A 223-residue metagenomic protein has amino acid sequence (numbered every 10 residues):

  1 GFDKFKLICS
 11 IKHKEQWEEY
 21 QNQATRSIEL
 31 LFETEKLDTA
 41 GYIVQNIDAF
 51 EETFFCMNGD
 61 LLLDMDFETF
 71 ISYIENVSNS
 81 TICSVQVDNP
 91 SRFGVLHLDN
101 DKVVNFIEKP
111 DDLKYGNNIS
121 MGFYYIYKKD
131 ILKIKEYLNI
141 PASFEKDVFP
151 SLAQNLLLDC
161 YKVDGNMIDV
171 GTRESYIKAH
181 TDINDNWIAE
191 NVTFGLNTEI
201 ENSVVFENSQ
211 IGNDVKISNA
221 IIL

Functional and structural regions predicted by a protein language model:
G1-T69: Conserved N-terminal catalytic core of the sugar/cofactor nucleotidyltransferase
D3-K6, N79-S80, L157: Residues at the starts of beta-strands that form the adenosine-phosphate
K6-S10, C83-S84, I221: Short internal beta-strands
Y42-I43, R92-L96, Y124: Adenylate-forming
N46, D60, L96, D101 (+1 more regions): Residue-level signal for inorganic ion chemistry
F54-F55, L62, E68-E75, D88-P90 (+1 more regions): Catalytic-core segments of class I nucleotidyltransferases/pyrophosphorylases that form NMP-activated intermediates
T81-L96: Short beta-strand-to-loop element that shapes/binds the nucleotide-sugar donor at the catalytic cleft/hinge
W187-L223: Structural signal for interior beta-strand "rungs" in well-ordered beta-sheet cores of soluble enzyme domains
